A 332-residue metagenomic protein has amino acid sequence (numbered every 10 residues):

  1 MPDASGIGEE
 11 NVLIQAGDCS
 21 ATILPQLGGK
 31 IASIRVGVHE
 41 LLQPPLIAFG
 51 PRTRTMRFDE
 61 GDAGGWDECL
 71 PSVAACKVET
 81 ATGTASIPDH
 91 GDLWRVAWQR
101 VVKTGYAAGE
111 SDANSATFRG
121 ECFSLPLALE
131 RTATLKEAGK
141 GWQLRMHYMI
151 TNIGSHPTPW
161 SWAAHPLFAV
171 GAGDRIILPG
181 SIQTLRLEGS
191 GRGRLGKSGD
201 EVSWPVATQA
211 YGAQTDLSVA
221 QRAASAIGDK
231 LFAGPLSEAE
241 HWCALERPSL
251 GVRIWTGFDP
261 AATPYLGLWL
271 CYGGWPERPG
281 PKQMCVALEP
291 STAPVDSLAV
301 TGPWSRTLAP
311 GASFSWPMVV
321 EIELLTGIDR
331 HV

Functional and structural regions predicted by a protein language model:
M1-R145, H156-P159, P166-V332: Surface-exposed acidic/polar loop and edge beta-strand patches at domain peripheries
